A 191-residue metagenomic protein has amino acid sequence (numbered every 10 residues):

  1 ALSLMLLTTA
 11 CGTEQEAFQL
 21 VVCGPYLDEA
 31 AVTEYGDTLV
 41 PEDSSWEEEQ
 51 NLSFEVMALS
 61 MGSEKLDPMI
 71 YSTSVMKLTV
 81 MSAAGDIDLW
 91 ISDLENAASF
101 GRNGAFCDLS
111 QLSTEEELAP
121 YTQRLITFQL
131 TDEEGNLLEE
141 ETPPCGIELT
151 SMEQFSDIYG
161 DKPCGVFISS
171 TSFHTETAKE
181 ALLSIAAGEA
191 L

Functional and structural regions predicted by a protein language model:
L7-A10: C-terminal motif of bacterial Sec signal peptides marking the signal peptidase cleavage site
G12-E14: Bacterial signal peptide processing site
E16-D28: Short beta-strand segments enriched in small/hydrophobic residues
Y26-Y35, P41-L94: Early extracytoplasmic/lumenal segment of secretory-pathway proteins
D67, T73-L137: Extracytoplasmic "Venus flytrap"/periplasmic binding protein-like
Y159-H174: A bilobed periplasmic-binding-protein/Venus flytrap-type ligand-binding module shared by bacterial periplasmic
S172-L191: Surface-exposed amphipathic alpha-helical segments
